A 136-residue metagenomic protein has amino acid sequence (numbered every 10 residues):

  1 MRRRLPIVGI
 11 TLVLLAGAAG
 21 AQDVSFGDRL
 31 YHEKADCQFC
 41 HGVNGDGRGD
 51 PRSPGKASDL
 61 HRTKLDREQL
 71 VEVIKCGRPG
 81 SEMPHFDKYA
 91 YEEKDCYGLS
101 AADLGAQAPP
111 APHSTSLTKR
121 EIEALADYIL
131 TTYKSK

Functional and structural regions predicted by a protein language model:
M1-G9: Bacterial N-terminal signal peptides that target proteins for export
A16-A18: N-terminal signal peptide c-region/cleavage motif recognized by signal peptidases
D23-V43: Sequence/structural segment immediately N-terminal to covalent heme-attachment motifs in c-type and related
F26, L65, Q69, R120-A124 (+1 more regions): Extracytoplasmic/secreted proteins, especially bacterial periplasmic and envelope-associated proteins
L30-E33, D59-L65, L70, P112-L117: Flexible gly/pro/ser-rich segments immediately N-terminal to CXXCH heme-c attachment motifs in exported/periplasmic
K34-A35, H41, I74-R78, D87 (+1 more regions): Sec/Tat-exported extracytoplasmic proteins
N44-D103: Gly/Gly-Pro-rich "capping" loops immediately C-terminal to redox-active cysteine motifs in periplasmic/lumenal
E92-K136: C-terminal capping alpha-helices of c-type cytochrome domains
